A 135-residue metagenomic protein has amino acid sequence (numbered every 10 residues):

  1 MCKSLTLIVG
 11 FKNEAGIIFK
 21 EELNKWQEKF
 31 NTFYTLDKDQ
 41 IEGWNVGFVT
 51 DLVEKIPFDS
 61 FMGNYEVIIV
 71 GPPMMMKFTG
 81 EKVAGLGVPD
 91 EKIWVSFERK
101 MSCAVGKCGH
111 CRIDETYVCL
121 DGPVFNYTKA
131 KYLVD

Functional and structural regions predicted by a protein language model:
M1-M101: FNR/FR-type flavoprotein reductase catalytic core
I17, V105, K129: Short acidic, gly/pro-rich beta-turn/loop elements at beta-sheet edges and active-site/ligand-binding grooves
E21, L120, F125-D135: Short Fe-S-cluster ligation motifs
N45, I93, E115, L120-D121 (+1 more regions): Glycine-rich, flexible loop/turn motifs
M74, E98-P123: Local cysteine-cluster metal-coordination motifs and their immediate loop/turn environment, predominantly Fe-S cluster
